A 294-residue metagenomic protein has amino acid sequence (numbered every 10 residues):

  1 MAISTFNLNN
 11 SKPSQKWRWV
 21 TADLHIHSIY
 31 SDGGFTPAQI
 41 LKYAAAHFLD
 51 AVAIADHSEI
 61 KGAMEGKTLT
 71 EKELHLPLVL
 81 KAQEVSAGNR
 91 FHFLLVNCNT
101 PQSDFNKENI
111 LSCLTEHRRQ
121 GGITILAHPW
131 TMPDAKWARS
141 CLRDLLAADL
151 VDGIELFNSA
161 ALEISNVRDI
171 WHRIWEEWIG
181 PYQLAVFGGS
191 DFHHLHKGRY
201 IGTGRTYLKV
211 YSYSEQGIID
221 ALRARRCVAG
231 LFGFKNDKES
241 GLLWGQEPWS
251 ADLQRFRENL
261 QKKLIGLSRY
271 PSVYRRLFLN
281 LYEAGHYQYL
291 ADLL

Functional and structural regions predicted by a protein language model:
M1-L24, P37-K42, A87-Q102, D134-L294: Charged catalytic cores and adjacent phosphate/nucleic-acid-binding surfaces used for phosphate/nucleic-acid chemistry
N7-N9, I60-L80, I174, L184: Short acidic, glycine/proline-enriched helix-loop-strand junctions
K16, T21, K67-K72, N109-I125 (+1 more regions): Surface-exposed amphipathic alpha-helices with a cationic face
R18-V20, F48-A51, H75-V79, Q120-I123 (+2 more regions): Short, well-ordered coil/turn segments that N-cap beta-strands
H25-H27, H57, H128, H193: Histidine-centered divalent metal-coordination motifs
I29, L41-K61, G121-I125: Divalent metal-dependent hydrolysis catalytic cores, especially in the metallo-beta-lactamase
Y30-G34, A55-G62, S103-F105, T131-W137 (+1 more regions): Acidic-and-aromatic substrate-binding clefts and catalytic sites of carbohydrate-active enzymes
F91-I123, W130-T131, W137: Binuclear metal-dependent hydrolase catalytic cores centered on His/Asp/Glu-rich metal-binding motifs
